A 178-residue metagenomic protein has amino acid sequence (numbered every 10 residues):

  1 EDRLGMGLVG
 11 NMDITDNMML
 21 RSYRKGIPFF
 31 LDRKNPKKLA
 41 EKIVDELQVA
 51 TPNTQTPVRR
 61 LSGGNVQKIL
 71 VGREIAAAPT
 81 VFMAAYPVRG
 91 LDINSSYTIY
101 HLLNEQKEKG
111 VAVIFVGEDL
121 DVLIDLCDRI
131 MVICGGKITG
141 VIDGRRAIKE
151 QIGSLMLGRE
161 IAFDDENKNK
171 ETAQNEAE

Functional and structural regions predicted by a protein language model:
E1-E178: Glycine-rich phosphate-binding loops of nucleotide-dependent enzymes
